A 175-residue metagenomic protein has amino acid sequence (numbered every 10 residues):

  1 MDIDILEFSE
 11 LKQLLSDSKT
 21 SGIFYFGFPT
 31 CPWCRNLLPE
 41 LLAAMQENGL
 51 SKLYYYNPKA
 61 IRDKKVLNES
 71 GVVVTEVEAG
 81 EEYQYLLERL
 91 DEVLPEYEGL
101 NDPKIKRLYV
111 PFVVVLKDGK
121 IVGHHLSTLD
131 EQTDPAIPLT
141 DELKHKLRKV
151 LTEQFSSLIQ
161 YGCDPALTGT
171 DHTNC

Functional and structural regions predicted by a protein language model:
D2-L6, F26, L50-P95: Thiol-based oxidoreductase modules, predominantly thioredoxin-like and allied folds used for disulfide exchange
D2-S21: A short beta-strand-turn-helix
D17-C31, L41: Short active-site neighborhood of thiol/selenol oxidoreductases, capturing the structured segment around
K19-I23, N48-K52, K117-D118: Loop/turn elements at helix/coil->beta-strand transitions in domains of secreted/extracellular proteins
C31-R35, V113: The canonical Cys-X-X-Cys-His
C34-L50: Typically the conserved alpha-helix immediately C-terminal to a functionally engaged Cys/Sec in thioredoxin-like
G80-D118: Extended, charge-rich low-complexity interaction segments
D102-C175: Non-catalytic, surface beta->alpha helical segment in thiol-disulfide oxidoreductase systems
